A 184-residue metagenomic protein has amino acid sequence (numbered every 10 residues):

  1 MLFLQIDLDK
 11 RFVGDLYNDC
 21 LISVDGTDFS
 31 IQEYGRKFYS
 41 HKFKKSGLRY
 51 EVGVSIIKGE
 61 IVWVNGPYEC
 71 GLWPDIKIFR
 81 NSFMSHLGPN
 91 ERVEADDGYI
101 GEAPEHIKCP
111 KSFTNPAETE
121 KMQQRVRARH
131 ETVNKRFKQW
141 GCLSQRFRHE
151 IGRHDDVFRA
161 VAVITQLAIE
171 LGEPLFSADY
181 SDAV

Functional and structural regions predicted by a protein language model:
M1-V184: Short, well-ordered secondary-structure "scaffold" segments embedded in the functional core of diverse domains
